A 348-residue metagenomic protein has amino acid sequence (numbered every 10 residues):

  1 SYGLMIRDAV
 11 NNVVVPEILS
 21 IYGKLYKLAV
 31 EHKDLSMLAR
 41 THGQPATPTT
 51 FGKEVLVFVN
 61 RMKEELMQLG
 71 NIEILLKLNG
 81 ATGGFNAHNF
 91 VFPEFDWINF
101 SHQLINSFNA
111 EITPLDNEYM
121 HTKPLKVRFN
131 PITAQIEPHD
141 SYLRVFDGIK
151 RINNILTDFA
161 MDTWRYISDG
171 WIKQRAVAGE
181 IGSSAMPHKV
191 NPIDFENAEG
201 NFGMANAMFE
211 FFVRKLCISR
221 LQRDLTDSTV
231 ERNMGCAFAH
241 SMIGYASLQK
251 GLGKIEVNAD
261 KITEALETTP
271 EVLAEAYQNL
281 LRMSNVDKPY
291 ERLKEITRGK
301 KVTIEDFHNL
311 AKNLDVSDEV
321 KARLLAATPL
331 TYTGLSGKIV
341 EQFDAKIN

Functional and structural regions predicted by a protein language model:
S1-N348: Conserved, well-structured ligand/cofactor-binding cores
